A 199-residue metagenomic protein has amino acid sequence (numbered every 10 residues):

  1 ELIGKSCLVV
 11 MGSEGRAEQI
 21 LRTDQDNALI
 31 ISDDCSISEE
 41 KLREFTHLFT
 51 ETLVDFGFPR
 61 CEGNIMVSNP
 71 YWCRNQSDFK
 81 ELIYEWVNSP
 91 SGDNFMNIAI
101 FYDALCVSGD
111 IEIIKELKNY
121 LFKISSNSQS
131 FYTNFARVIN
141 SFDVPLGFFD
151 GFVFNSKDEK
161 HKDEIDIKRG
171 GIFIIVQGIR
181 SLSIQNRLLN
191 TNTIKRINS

Functional and structural regions predicted by a protein language model:
E1-K5, E18, S36-F101, S108 (+2 more regions): Conserved catalytic core of two-metal-ion nucleotidyltransferases
G4-K5, F122-S199: Conserved nucleotidyltransferase catalytic core and NTase-mimicking acidic/glycine-rich helix/loop elements in nucleic
K5-G12: Short gly/ser-rich loop at a beta-strand->alpha-helix junction or flexible surface loop bordering the NTP-binding
G15-E18, F49, K162-I167: Generic recognition of flexible, low-complexity loop/linker segments
R16-E40: Catalytic metal-binding acidic patch
Q25-L29, C61-G63, P70-R74, K195-N198: Conserved catalytic-core motifs characterized by acidic clusters
L29, H47, E51, I172-R180: Feature representing long, continuous alpha-helical segments
